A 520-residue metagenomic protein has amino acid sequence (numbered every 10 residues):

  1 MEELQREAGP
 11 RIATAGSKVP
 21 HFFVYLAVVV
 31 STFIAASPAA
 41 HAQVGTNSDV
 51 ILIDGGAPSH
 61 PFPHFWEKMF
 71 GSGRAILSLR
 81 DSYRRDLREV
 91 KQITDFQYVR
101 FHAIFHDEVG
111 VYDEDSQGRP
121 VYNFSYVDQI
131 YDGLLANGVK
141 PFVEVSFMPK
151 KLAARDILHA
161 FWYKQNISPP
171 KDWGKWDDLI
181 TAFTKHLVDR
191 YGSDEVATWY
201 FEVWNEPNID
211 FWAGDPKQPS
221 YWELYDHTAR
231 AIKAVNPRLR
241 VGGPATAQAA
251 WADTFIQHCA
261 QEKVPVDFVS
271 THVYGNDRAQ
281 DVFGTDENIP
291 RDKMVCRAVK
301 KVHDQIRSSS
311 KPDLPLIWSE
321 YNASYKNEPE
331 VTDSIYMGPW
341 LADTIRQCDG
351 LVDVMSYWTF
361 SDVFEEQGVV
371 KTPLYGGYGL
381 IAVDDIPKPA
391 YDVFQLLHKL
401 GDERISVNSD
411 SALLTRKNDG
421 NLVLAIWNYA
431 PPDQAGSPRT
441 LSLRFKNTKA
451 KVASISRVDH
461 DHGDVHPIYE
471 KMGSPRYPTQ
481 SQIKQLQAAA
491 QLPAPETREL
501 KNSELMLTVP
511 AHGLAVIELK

Functional and structural regions predicted by a protein language model:
M1-F22: N-terminal secretory signal peptides that target proteins for export/translocation
F22-A36: Bacterial N-terminal signal peptides
A39-Y200, D215-Q248, E262-V264, R307-D313 (+4 more regions): Non-catalytic accessory regions flanking glycosidase/transglycosidase catalytic cores in CAZymes
I76-L77, F105-D113, K150, W204-F211 (+2 more regions): Conserved radical SAM core fold
I180, A197-W199, V203-N205, L239 (+4 more regions): Aromatic- and acid-rich polysaccharide-binding/catalytic face of secreted or lumenal carbohydrate-active enzymes
A245-S270, Y321-W340, T344-D349, V363-P373: Substrate-binding cleft/loops of secretory-pathway carbohydrate-active enzymes
P265-V282, D292-C296, I335-E365, D384-L400: Glycan-recognition surfaces
N276-E287, H303-G338, D362-V363, Q367-I381: Active-site clefts of carbohydrate-active enzymes
